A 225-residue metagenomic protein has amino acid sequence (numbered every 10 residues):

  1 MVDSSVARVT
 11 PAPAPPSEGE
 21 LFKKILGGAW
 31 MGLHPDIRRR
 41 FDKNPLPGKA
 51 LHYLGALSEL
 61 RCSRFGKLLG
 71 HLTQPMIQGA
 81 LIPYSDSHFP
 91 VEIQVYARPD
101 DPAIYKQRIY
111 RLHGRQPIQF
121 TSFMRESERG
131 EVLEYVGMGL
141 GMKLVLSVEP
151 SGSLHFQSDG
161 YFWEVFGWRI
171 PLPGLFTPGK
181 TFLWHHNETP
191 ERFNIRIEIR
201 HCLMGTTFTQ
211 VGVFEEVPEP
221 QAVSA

Functional and structural regions predicted by a protein language model:
V6-I199, Q210: Soluble ligand-binding/transfer domains with enclosed cavities or grooves
N194-A225: C-terminal structured interaction module
